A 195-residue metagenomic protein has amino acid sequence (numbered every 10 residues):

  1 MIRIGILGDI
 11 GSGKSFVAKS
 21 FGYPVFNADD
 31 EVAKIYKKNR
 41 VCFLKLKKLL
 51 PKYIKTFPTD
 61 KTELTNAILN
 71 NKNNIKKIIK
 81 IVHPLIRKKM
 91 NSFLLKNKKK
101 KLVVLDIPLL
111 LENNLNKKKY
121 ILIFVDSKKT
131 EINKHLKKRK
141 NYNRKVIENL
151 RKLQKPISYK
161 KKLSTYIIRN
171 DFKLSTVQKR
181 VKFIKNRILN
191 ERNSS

Functional and structural regions predicted by a protein language model:
I4-I6: Hydrophobic anchor at the beta1->P-loop junction of P-loop NTPases
D9: P-loop (Walker A) phosphate-binding loop of NTP-binding proteins
S12: ATP-binding Walker
S15: Walker A/P-loop
A33-K99: ATP-dependent small-molecule kinase phosphotransfer cores that center on conserved nucleotide phosphate-binding segments
K89-M90, N116-K118, K138-L189, S194-S195: Small-molecule kinase domains that catalyze NTP-dependent phosphoryl transfer to phosphate-bearing small molecules
K89-R139: ATP-dependent NMP and nucleoside kinases share a basic, alpha-helical "lid"
